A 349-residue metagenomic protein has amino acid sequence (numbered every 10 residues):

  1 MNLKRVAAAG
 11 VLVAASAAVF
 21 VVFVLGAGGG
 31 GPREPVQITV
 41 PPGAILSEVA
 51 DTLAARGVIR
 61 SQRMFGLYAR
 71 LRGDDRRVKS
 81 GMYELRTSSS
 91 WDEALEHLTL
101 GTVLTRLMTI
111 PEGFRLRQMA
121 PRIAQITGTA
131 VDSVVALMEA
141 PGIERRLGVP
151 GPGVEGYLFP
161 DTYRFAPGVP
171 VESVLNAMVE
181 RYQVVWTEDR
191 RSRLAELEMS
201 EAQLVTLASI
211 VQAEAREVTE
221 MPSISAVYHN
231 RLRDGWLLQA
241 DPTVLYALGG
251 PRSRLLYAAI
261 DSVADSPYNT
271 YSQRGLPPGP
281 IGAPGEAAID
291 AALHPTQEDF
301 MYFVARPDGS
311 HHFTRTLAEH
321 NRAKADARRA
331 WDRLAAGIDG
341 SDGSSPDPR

Functional and structural regions predicted by a protein language model:
M1-P35: N-terminal type II signal-anchor transmembrane helix that functions as the membrane-insertion/stop-transfer segment
K4-A8, P35, R76-R77, F114-Q118 (+4 more regions): Short low-complexity stretches enriched in small and charged residues
V13, R33, E84, G343-P346: Polar low-complexity intrinsically disordered regions enriched in Ser/Thr and small residues
L25, G29-D189: Signal peptide-directed extracytoplasmic domains
I45, Q125-D132, A136, I143-R349: Bacterial extracytoplasmic/cell-wall-associated proteins, especially those involved in peptidoglycan
